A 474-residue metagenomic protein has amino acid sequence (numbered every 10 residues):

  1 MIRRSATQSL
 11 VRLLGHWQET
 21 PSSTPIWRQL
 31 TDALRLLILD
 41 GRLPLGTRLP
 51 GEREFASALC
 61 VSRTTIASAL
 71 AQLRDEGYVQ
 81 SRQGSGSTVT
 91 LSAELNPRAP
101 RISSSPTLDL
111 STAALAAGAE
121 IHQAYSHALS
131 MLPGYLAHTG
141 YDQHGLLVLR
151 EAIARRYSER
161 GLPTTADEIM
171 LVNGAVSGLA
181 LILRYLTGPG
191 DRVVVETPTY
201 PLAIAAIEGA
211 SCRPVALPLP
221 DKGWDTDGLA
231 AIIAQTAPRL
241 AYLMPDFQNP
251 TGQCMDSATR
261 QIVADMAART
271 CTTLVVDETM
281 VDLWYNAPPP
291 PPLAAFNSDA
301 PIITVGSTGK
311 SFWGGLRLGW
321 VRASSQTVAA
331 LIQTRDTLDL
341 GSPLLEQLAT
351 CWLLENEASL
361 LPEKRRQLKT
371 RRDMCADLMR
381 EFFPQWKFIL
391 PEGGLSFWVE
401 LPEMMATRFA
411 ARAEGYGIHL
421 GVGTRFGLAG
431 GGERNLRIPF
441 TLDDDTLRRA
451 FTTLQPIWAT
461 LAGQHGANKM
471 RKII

Functional and structural regions predicted by a protein language model:
M1-H138, E151, I332, D336-P343 (+7 more regions): N-terminal basic, amphipathic alpha-helical segments
G84, T165-A166, L390-L395: Short Gly/Ser/Thr- and Asp/Glu-enriched loop/turn motifs at secondary-structure junctions
A137-C271, D282-D299, L368, L447 (+1 more regions): Conserved core of the PLP fold type I
V195, A216, V276, T304 (+1 more regions): Hydrophobic residues in well-ordered beta-strands that form the structural core
S298-R366: Conserved core segment of the aminotransferase class I/II
R322, W398-E400, P439-T441: Short hydrophobic/aromatic beta-strand micro-patches that form the beta-sheet surface supporting nucleotide- or nucleic
C351, L368-A376, W386-E400: Conserved glycine-rich beta-strand-loop-beta hairpin in the small C-terminal domain of fold type I
